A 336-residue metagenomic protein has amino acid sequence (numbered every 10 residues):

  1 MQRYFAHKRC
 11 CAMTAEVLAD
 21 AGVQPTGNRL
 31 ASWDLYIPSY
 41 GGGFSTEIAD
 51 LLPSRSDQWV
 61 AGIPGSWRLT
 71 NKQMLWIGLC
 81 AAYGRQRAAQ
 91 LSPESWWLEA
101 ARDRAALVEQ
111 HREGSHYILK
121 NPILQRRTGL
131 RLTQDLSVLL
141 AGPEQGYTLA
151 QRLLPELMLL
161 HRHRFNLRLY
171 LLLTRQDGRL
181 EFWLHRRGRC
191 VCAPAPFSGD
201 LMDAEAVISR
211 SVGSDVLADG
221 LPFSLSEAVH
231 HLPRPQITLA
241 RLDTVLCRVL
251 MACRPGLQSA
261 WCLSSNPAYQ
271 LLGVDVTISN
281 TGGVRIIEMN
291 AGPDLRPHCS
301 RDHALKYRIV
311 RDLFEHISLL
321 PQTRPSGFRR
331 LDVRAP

Functional and structural regions predicted by a protein language model:
R3-H116, I123-Q125, D135: Conserved N-proximal alpha/beta basic substrate-recognition cap immediately N-terminal to, or forming the N-lobe
Y4-A12, G27, G62-T70, L75 (+7 more regions): Intrinsic disorder
W67, Y269-Q270, P293: Flexible, active-site-adjacent loop/turn segments at secondary-structure boundaries
E99, E113-S115, P122-L271, S279-I286 (+2 more regions): Catalytic core of tubulin tyrosine ligase-like
N290-H298: Glycine-rich phosphate/pyrophosphate-binding beta-alpha loops
